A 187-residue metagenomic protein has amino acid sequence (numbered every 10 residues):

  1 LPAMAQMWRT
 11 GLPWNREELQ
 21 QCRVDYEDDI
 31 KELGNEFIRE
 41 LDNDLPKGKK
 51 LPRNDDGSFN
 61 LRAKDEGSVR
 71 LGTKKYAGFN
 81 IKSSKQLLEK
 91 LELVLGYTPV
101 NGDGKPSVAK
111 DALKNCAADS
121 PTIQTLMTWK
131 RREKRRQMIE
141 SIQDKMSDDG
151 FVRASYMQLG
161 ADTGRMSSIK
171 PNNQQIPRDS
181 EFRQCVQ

Functional and structural regions predicted by a protein language model:
L1-R183, Q187: Conserved "right-hand" nucleotidyltransferase catalytic core of DNA-directed polymerases
